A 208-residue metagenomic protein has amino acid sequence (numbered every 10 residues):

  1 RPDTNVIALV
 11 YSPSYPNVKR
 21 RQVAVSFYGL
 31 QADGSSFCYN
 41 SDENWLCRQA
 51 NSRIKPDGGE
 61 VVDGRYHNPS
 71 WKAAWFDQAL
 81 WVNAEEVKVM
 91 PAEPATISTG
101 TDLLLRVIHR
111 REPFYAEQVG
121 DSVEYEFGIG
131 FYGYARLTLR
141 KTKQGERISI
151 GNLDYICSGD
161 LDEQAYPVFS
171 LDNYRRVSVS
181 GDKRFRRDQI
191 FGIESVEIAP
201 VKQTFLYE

Functional and structural regions predicted by a protein language model:
R1-E208: Extracellular/oxidizing-compartment recognition motifs
